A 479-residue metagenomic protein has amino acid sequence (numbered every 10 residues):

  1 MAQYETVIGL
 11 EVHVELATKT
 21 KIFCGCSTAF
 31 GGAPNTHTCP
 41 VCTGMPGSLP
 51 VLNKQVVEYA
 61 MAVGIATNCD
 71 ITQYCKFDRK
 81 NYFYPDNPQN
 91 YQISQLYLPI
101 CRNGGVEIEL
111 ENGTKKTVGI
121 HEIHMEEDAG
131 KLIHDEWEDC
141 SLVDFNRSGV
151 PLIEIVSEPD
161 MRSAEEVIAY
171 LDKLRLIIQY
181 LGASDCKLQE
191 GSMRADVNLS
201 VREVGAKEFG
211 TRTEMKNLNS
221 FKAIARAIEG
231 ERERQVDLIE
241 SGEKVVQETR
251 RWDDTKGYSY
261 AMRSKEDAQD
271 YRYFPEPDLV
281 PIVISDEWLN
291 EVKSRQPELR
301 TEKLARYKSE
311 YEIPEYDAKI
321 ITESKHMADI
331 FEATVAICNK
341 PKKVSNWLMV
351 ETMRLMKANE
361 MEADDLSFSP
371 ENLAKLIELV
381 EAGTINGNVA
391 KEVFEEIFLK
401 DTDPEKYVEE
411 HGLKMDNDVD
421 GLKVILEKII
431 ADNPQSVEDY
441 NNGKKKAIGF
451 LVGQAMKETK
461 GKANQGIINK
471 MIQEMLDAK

Functional and structural regions predicted by a protein language model:
M1-E298, E315, A336-K340, V350: Basic, nucleic-acid-interacting segments
A2, E312, V335-V344, A382-I385 (+1 more regions): Structural motif
A2, F145-V150, L188-A195, V204-K207 (+1 more regions): C-terminal non-catalytic interaction appendages of large macromolecular assemblies
A17, N198, R202, E233 (+9 more regions): Amphipathic alpha-helical core segments of compact helical bundles
E190-E203, K308-I330, P341-A358, E371-L373 (+2 more regions): Core structural elements
L238, L355-N359, N386-V389, P404: Short, structured loop/turn "capping" segments at alpha-beta junctions
I337-C338, V344, T352-L366, K375-V380 (+1 more regions): M16/insulysin-pitrilysin zinc metalloprotease superfamily fold
A363-A374, E378, G387-K457: Strongly charged, low-complexity linkers/loops
